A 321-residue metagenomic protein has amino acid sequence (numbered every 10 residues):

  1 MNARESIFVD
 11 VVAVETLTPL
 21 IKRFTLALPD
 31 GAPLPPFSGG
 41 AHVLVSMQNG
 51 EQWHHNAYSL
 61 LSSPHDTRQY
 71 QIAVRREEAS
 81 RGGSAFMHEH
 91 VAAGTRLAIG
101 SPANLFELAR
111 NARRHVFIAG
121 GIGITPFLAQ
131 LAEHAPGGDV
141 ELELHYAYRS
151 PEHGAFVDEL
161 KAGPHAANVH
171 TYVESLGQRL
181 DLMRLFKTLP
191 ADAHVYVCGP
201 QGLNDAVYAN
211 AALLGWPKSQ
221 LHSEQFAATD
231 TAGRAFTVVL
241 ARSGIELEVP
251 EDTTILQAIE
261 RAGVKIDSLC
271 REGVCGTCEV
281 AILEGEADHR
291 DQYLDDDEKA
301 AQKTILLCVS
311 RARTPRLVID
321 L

Functional and structural regions predicted by a protein language model:
N2-R96, R113, Y148-P151, E159-K161: Ferredoxin-reductase
G39-A41, D230-T237, V274-G276: A short, compositionally biased
Q48, P102-A103, L283: Short, surface-exposed secondary-structure boundary micro-motifs
A85-A241, E248: FNR/FR-type flavoprotein reductase catalytic core
F236-D267: C-terminal accessory/binding modules appended to enzymatic or scaffolding proteins
E260-A262, D267, G276-L321: Iron-sulfur (Fe-S) cluster-binding segments and ferredoxin-like electron-carrier domains, especially [2Fe-2S]
